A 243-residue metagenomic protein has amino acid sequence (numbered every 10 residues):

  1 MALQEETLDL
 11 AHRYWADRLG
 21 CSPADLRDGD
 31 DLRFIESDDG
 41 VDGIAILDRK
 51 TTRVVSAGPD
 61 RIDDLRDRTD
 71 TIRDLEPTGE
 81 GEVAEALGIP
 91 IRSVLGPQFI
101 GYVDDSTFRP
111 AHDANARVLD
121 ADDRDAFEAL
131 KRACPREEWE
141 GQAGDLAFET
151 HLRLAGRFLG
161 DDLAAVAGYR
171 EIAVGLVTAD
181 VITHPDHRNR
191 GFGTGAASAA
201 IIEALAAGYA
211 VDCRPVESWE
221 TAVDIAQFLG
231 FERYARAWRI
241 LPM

Functional and structural regions predicted by a protein language model:
A2-A126, L241: Acyl-donor-binding surface of acyltransferase catalytic domains
I35, H151-A167: Conserved beta-hairpin
G40-V41, L146-G156, V177: A short helix-loop-beta-strand connector motif used in the catalytic cores of GNAT acetyltransferases and, in some
T51-S56, A204-V216: Conserved GNAT acetyl-CoA-binding A-motif
E171-A179: A conserved beta-turn-beta hairpin within the catalytic core of GNAT-like acetyltransferases that forms part
V181-N189: A short, internal acetyl-CoA/4′-phosphopantetheine-binding micro-motif in the GNAT/acyltransferase core
N189-A204, D224, F228: Conserved acetyl-CoA-binding loop-helix of GNAT-fold acetyltransferases
T194, E217-A235, M243: Conserved active-site alpha-helix within GNAT-family acetyltransferase domains
